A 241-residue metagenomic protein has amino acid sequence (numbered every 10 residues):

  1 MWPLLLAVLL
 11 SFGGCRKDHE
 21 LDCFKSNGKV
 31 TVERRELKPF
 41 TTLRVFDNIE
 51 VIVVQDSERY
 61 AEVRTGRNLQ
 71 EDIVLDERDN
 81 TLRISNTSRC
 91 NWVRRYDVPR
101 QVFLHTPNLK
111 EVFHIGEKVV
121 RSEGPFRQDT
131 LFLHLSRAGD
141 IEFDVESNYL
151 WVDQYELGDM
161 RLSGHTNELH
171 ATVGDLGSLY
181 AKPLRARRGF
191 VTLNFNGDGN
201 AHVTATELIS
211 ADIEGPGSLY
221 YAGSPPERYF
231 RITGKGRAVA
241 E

Functional and structural regions predicted by a protein language model:
M1-C15: Sec-dependent bacterial lipoprotein signal peptides
C15-N68, T87-F103, V120-S122: Short acidic/polar N-terminal linker immediately downstream of export determinants
T41-V53, Q101-L104, N108-E241: Extended, compositionally simple hydrophobic/Ser/Thr-rich segments that build repetitive fibrous architectures
R78-N80, P107-N108: Short, solvent-exposed coil/turn segments at beta-strand boundaries
D79-T87: Short carbohydrate-recognition loop motifs
